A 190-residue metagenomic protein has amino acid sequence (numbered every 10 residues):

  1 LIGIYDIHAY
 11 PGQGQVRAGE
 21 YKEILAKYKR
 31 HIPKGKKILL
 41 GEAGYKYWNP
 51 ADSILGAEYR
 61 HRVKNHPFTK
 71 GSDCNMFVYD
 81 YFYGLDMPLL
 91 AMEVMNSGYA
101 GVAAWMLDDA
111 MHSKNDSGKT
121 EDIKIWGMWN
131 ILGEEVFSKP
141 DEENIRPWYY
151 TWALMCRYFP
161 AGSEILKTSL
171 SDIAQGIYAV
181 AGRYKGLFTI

Functional and structural regions predicted by a protein language model:
Y5: Acidic/histidine-rich catalytic cores of soluble enzymes
Y10-W126, P140, W148, M155: Catalytic-core region of carbohydrate-active enzymes that cleave or remodel glycosidic bonds
G35, A161-L166: Glycine-centered loop/turn motifs
N130, I145-Y149: Residue-level signal for threonine
E135-V136: Structured C-terminal cap/extension of enzyme domains
N144, W152, T189: C-terminal catalytic subdomain
S171-I190: Carbohydrate-binding surface patches
